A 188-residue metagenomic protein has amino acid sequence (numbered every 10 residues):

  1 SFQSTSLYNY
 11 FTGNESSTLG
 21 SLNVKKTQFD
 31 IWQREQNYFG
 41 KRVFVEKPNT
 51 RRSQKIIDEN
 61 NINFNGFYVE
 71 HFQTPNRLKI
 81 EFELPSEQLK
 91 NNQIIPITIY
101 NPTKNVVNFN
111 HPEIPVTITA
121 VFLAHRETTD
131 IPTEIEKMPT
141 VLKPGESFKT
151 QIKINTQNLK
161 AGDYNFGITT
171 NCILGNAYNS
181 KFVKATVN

Functional and structural regions predicted by a protein language model:
S1-Q3, N9-T98, K104-I118, F122 (+2 more regions): Luminal/periplasmic acceptor-recognition loop/helix of membrane-associated glycosyltransferases
I94-T98, K149-K153, N165-G167: Beta-strand secondary-structure signal
R126-L159: Intrinsically disordered, low-complexity Pro/Gly/Ser/Thr-rich segments with frequent PxxP/GP/PP motifs and embedded
I154-N188: Terminal connector regions
